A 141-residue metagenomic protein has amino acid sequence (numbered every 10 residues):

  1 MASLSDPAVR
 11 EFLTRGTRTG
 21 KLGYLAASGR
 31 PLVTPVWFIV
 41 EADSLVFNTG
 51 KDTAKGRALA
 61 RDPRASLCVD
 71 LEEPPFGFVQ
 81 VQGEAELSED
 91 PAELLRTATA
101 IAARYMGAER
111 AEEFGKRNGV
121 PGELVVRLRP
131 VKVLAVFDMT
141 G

Functional and structural regions predicted by a protein language model:
M1-G16, P75: Extreme N-terminal tail/first-helix region
M1-L4, F78-G141: Charged, gly/pro-rich active-site loop segments
S5-V9, K55, T97: Hydrophobic alpha-helical segments typical of transmembrane helices and their membrane-interface/capping positions
L13-R15, A60-R61, G119: Alpha-helix boundary recognition
R18-K51, L59, A65-V69, F78-Q80: Short beta-strand segments
S28-R30, E73-P75, K116-V120: A short beta-turn/loop motif at secondary-structure boundaries
V46, T53, K132-L134: Glycine-rich nucleotide phosphate-binding loop and flanking beta-alpha elements of Rossmann-like dinucleotide-binding
T53-K55, P74: Short, surface-exposed beta-strand-loop junctions and turns on beta-sheet-rich folds
